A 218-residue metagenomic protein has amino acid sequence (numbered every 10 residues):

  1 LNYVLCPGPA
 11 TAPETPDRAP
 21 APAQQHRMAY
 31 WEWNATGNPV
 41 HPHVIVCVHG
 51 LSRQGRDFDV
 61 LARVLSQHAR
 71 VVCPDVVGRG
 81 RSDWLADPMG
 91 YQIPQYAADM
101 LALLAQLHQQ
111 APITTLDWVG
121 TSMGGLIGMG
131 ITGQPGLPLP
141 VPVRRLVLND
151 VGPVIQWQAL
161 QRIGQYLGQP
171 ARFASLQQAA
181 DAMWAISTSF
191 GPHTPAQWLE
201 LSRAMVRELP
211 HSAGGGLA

Functional and structural regions predicted by a protein language model:
L1-V46, Q67-A69, Q109-A111: Alpha/beta-hydrolase fold catalytic core
W31-G37, V60, C73-V119, G133-L139: Active-site loop/oxyanion-hole signature of alpha/beta-hydrolase fold enzymes
P42, G50-R53, S122: Active-site glycine-rich loops that stabilize anionic/oxyanionic intermediates across multiple enzyme folds
V48, P74-V76, N149: Alpha/beta-hydrolase
G50-V60, V71: Serine-hydrolase catalytic-loop signature spanning alpha/beta hydrolases and amidase-signature enzymes
S52, V76-G80, P153: Alpha/beta-hydrolase active-site loop signature
Q110-Q158: Conserved hydrolase catalytic core segment
Q178-A218: Alpha/beta-hydrolase
